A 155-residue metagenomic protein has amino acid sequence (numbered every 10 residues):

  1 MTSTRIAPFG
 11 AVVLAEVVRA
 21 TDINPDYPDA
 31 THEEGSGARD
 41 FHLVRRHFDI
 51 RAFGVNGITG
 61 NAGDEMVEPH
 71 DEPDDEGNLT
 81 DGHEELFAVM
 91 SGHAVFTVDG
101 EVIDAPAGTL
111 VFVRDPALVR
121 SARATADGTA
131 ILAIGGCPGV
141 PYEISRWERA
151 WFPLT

Functional and structural regions predicted by a protein language model:
M1-V67, R149-T155: A short, N-terminal "cap"/entry segment at the start of jelly-roll beta-barrel domains of the cupin/DSBH fold
T2-A11, R123-T155: Double-stranded beta-helix
A52, H83-L86, G128-T129: Short, surface-exposed beta-edge/turn micro-motifs
G54-D81, D115: Conserved short histidine dyad/triad with adjacent acidic residue
G57, M90-S91, V98-G100, D115 (+2 more regions): Residue-level recognition of conserved beta-strand positions in structured domain cores
G77-F96: Short, conserved beta-strand element in jelly-roll/cupin
G100-A117: Short acidic-glycine-tyrosine-enriched beta hairpin
